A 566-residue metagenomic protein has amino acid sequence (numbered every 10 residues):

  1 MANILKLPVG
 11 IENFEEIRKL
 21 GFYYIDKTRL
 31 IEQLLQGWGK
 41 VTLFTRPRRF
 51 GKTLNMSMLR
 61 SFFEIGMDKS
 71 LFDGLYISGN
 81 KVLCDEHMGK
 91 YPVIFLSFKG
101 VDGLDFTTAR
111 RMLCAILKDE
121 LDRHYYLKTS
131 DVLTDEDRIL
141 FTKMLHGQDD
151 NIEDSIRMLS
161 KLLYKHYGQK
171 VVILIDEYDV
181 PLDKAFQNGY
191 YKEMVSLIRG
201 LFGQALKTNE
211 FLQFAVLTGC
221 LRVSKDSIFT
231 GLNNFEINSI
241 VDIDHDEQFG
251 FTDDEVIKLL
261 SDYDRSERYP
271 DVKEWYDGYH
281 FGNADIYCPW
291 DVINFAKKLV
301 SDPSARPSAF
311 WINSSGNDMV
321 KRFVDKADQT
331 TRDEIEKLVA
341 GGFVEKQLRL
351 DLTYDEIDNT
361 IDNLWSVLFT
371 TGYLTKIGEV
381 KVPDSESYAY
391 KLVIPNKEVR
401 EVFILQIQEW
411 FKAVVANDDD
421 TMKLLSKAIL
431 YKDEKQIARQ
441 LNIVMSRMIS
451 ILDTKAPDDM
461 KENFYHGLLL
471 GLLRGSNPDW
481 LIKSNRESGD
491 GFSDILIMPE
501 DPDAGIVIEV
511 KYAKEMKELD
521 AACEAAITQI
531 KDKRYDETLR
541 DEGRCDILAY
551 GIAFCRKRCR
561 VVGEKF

Functional and structural regions predicted by a protein language model:
M1-E64, K69-N80: Walker A/P-loop-proximal flanking segment of P-loop NTPase domains
V9-R18, V101-L104, T108-E153, P181-Q187: Conserved P-loop NTPase mechanochemical-coupling segment
G10, S61-Y126: P-loop NTPase motor core
L121, S155-H166, E193-Q213, Y535-T538: Substrate-engagement module of ASCE P-loop NTPases
V180, Y190-L232: Sensor-1/coupling segment of RecA-like P-loop NTPase cores
K225-L232, N238-K297: Amphipathic alpha-helical segments of the small helical/lid subdomains adjacent to P-loop NTPase cores
F235, Y287-R534, C559-F566: Extended alpha-helical interface modules used as scaffolds for assembling large macromolecular complexes
T538, E542-F566: Domain-level recognition of nuclease-like catalytic cores that cleave nucleotide substrates
